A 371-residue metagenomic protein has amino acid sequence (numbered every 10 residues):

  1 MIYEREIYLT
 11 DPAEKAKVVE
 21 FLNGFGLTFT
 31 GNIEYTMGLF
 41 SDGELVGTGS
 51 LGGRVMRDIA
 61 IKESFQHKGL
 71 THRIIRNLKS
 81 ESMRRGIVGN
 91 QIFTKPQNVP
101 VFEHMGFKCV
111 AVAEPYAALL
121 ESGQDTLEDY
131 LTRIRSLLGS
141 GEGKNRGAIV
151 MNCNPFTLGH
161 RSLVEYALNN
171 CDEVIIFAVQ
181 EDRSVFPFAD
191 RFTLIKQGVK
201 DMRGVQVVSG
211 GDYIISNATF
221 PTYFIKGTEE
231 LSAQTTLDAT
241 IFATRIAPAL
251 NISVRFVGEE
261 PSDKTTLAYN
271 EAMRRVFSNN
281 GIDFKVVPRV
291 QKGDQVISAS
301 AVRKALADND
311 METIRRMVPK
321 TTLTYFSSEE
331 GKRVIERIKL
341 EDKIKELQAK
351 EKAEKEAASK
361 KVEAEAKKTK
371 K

Functional and structural regions predicted by a protein language model:
M1-F29, F40: Short amphipathic alpha-helix that is part of the acyltransferase structural core
E34-G47: Conserved beta-hairpin
G49-L51, K108: Short hydrophobic beta-strand motif reused across regulatory alpha/beta modules
M56-H67: A short, internal acetyl-CoA/4′-phosphopantetheine-binding micro-motif in the GNAT/acyltransferase core
F65, G69-N77, G159: Conserved acetyl-CoA pyrophosphate-binding loop and the N-cap/start of the following alpha-helix in GNAT-like
S82-K95: Conserved GNAT acetyl-CoA-binding A-motif
T94-F107, V112-K371: Nucleotidyltransferase catalytic core that binds NTPs
